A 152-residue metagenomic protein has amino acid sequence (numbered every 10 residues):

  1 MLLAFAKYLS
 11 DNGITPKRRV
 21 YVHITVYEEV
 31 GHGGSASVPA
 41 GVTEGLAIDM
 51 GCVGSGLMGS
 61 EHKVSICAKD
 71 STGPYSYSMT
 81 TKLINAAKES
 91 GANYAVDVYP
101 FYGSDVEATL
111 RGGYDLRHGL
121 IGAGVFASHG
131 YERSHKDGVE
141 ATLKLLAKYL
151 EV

Functional and structural regions predicted by a protein language model:
M1-D70, V106: Acidic/histidine-rich catalytic neighborhood of metal-dependent amide-processing enzymes
V64-V152: Active-site-adjacent substrate-binding region of metalloamidase/peptidase-like peptide-processing proteins
